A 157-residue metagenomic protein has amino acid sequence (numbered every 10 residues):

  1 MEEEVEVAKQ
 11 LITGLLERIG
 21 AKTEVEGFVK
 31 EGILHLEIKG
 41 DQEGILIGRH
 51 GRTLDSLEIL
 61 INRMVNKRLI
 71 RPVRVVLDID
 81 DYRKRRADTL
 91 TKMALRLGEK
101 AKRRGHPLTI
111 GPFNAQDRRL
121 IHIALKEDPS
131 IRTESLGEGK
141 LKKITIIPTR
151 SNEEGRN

Functional and structural regions predicted by a protein language model:
M1-N157: RNA-contacting regions in translation and RNA-metabolism proteins, encompassing KH/S1 modules where present
